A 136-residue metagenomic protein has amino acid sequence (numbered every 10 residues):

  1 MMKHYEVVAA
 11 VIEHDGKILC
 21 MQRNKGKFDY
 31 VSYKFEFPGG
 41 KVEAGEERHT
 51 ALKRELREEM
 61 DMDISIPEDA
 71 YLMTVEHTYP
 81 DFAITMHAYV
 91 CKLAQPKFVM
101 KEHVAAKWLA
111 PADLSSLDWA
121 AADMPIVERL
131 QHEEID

Functional and structural regions predicted by a protein language model:
M1-L19, K41: Conserved N-terminal beta-strand and adjoining loop/helix that marks the start of the Nudix/MutT-like hydrolase domain
Y5, M73-K97, K107, P111: Active-site-adjacent beta-strand/loop module that shapes the phosphate/pyrophosphate-binding cleft
K27-Y33: A conserved beta-turn-beta hairpin within the catalytic core of GNAT-like acetyltransferases that forms part
F37-A70, A110: The catalytic Nudix box helix
A88-V90, V99-L130: NUDIX/MutT-family hydrolases
Q131-D136: Generic C-terminal helix-cap and adjacent flexible tail
